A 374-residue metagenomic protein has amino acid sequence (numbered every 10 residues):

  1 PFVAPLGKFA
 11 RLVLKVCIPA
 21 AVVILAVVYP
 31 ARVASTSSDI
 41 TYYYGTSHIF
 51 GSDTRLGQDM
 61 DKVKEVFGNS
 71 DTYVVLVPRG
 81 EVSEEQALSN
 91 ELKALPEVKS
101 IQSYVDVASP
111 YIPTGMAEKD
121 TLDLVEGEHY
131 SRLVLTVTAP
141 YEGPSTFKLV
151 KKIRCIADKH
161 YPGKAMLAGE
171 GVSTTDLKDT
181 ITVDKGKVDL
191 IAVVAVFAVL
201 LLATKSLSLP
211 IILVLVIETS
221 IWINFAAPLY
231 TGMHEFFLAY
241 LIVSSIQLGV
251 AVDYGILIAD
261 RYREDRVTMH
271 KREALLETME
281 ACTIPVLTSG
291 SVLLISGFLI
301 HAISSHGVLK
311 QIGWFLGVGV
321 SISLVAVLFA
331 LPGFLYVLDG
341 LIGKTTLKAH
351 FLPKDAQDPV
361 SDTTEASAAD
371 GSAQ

Functional and structural regions predicted by a protein language model:
P1-T41, D158-Q374: Membrane-embedded transmembrane helical bundles of large multi-pass transporters/channels
T41, S47-L209, L215-Y230, A373-Q374: Structured non-transmembrane domains adjacent to transmembrane bundles in polytopic membrane proteins
